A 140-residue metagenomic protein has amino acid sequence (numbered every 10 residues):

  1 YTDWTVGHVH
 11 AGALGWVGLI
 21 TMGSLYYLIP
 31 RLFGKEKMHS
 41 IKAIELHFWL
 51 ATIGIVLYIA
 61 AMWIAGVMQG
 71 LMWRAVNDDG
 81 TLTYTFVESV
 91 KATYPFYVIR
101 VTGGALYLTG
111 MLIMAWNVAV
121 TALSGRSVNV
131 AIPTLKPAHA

Functional and structural regions predicted by a protein language model:
Y1: Acidic, glycine-enriched catalytic cores built around paired aspartates
T5-E36, S40-S89, P95-R126: Hydrophobic cores of alpha-helical transmembrane segments in multi-pass integral membrane proteins
R126-A140: Short, highly charged, low-complexity non-transmembrane loops/tails of multi-pass membrane proteins
